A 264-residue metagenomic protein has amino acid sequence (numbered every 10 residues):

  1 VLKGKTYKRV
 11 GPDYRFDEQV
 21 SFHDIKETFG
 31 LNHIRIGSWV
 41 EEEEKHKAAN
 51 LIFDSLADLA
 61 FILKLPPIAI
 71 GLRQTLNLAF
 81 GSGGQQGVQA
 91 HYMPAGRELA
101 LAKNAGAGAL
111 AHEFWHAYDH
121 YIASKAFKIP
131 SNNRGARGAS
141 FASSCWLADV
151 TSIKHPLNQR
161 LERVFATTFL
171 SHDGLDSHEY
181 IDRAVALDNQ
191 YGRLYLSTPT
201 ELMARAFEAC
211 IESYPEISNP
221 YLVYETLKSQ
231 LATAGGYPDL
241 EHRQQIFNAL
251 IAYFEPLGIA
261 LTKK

Functional and structural regions predicted by a protein language model:
L2-N50, L65-K264: Active-site-flanking segments in enzyme catalytic domains
L56: Extended, Lys/Arg-enriched charged tracts that mediate electrostatic binding to polyanionic substrates
L59: Divalent metal-coordination and catalytic microenvironments
